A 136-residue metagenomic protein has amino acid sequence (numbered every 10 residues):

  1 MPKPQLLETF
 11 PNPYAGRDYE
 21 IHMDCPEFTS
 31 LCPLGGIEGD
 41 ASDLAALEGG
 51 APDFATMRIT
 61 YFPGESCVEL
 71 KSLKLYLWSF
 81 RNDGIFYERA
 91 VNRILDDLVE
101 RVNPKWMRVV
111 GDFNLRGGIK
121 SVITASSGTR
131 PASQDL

Functional and structural regions predicted by a protein language model:
M1-L136: N-terminal intrinsically disordered, cationic/polar leader segments that include organellar targeting peptides
